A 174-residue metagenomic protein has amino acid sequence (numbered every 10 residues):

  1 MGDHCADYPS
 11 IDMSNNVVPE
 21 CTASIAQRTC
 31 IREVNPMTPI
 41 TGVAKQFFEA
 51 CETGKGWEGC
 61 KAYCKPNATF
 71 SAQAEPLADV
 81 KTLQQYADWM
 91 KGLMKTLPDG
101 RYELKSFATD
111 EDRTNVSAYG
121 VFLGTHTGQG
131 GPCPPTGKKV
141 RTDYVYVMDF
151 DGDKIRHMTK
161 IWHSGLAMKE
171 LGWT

Functional and structural regions predicted by a protein language model:
M1-P36: N-terminal amphipathic/basic-hydrophobic helices that include classical n-h-c signal peptides and signal-anchor
C21, R28-T174: C-terminal and inter-domain tail/linker signature
